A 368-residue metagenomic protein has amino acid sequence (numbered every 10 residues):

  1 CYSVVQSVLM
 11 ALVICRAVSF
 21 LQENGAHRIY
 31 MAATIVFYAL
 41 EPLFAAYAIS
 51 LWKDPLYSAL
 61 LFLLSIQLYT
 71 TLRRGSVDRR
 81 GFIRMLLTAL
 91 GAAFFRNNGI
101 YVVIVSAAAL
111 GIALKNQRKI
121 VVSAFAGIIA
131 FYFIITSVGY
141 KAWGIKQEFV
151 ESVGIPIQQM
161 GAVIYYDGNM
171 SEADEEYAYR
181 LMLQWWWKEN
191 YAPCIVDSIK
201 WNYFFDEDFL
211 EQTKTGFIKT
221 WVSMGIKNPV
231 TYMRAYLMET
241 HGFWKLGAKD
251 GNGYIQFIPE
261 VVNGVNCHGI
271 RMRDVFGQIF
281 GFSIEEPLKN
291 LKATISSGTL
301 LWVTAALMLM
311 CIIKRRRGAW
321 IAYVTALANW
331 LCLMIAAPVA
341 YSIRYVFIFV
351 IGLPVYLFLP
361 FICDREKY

Functional and structural regions predicted by a protein language model:
V4-G25, L63: Transmembrane-helix motifs of polytopic, lipid-linked glycan transferases
S19, L56-R74, L87-A89, S106-A107 (+1 more regions): Specific aromatic-rich, kink-prone transmembrane helix
R28-A32, R74-L90, K119-S123: Short hydrophobic alpha-helices at membrane interfaces in multi-pass membrane enzymes
M31-P42, F62, I66, A89-A93: Short helix- or helix-capping micro-motifs that position conserved polar/aromatic residues at function-defining sites
I49-L56, F95: Short acidic/glycine- and proline-prone juxtamembrane loop motifs at membrane-interface regions of multi-pass membrane
G81-R96, A107-A108, G127-Y132: Membrane-interface alpha helices of multi-pass inner-membrane proteins
W143-R271: Membrane-proximal stem/loop segments at transmembrane-domain junctions that anchor or position
M238-Y323: Membrane-interface anchor segments at the N-terminal boundary of transmembrane helices in multi-pass membrane enzymes
